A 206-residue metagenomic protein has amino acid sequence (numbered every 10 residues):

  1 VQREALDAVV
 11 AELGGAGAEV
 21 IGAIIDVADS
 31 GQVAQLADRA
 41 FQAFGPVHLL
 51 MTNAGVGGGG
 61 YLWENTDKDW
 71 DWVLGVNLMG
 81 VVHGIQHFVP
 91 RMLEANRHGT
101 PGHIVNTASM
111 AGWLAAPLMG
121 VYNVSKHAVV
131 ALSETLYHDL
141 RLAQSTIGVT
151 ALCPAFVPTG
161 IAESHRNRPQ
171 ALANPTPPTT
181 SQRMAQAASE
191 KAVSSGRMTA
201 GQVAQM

Functional and structural regions predicted by a protein language model:
R3-E4, I24-Q35, D67: The beta1-alpha1 cofactor-binding region of Rossmann-like NAD(H)/NADP(H)-dependent oxidoreductases
A18-E19, R39-L50, G58: A glycine-rich helix->loop->beta "capping" turn within Rossmann-like NAD(P)(H)-dependent oxidoreductase domains
Y61-L62, T66-W72: Substrate-binding pocket helix/loop in short-chain dehydrogenase/reductase
W63, L114-V121: Active-site loop immediately N-terminal to the catalytic Tyr-X3-Lys motif of short-chain dehydrogenase/reductase
I85, S125: Active-site helix of classical SDR
S109: Residue(s) in the substrate-gating loop at a strand-loop-helix junction that position the organic substrate next
L142-M206: SDR active-site lid
